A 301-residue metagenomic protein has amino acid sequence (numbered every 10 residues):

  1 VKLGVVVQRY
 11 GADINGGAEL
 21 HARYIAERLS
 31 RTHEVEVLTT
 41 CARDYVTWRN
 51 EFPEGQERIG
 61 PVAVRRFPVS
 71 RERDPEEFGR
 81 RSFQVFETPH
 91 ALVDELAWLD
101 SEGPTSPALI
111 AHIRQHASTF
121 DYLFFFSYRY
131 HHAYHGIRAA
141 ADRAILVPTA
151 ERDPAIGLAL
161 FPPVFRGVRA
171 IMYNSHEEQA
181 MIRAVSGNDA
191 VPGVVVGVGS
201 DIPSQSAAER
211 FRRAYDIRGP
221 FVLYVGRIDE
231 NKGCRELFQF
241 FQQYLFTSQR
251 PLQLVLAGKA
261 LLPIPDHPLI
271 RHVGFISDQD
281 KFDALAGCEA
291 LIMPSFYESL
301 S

Functional and structural regions predicted by a protein language model:
V1-P68, S118, Q242, F246: N-terminal subdomain of nucleotide-sugar transferases
T32, E230, C234-R250, K259-L261: Short hydrophobic signal-anchor/transmembrane segments that target glycosyltransferases and glycosylation machinery
T40-S118: A conserved catalytic-core segment of Leloir-type glycosyltransferases
N50-G55, S204-I217, F221: A short helix/loop element that forms part of the nucleotide-sugar donor recognition site in Leloir-type
R143-P154, F161-A207, I217, Y224: Donor nucleotide-sugar binding/catalytic pocket of nucleotide-sugar-dependent glycosyltransferases
M172, Y215-K232, F238-Q242: Conserved donor-binding/catalytic core segment of Leloir-type glycosyltransferases
G258-D283, G287-A290: Nucleotide-activated donor-binding/catalytic signature segment of Leloir-type glycosyltransferases, i.e., the conserved
F296-Y297: Aromatic "clamp/platform" in nucleotide-sugar-dependent glycosyltransferases that forms part of the donor/acceptor
